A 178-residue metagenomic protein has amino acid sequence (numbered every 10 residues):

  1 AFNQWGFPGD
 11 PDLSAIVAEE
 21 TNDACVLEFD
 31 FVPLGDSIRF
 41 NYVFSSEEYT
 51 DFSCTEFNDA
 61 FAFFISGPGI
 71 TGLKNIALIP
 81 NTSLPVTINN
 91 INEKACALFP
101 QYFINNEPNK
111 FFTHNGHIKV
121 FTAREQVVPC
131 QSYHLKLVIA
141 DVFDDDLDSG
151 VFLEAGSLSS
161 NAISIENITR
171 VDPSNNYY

Functional and structural regions predicted by a protein language model:
A1-D30: Surface-exposed, low-complexity/disordered Ser/Thr/Gly/Pro/Asn-rich loops and linkers
N3, S53-P129: Exoplasmic/lumenal beta-rich domain surfaces
T21-A24, V32-R39, C130-S132: Extended extracellular/luminal ectodomain segments enriched in beta-structured repeat modules
Y42-S53: Short amphipathic, basic-aromatic surface patches that mediate peripheral association with negatively charged
V127-I139: Noncatalytic modules at the cell exterior or secretory-pathway interfaces, chiefly beta-strand-rich lectin/adhesion
V138-D146: Short beta-strand-plus-loop segments that form exposed binding edges in beta-rich domains
D148-S164: Exposed low-complexity, polar/acidic, P/S/T/G-rich flexible segments that act as propeptides, protease-susceptible
N161-Y178: Proline- and Ser/Thr-rich low-complexity, intrinsically disordered segments
